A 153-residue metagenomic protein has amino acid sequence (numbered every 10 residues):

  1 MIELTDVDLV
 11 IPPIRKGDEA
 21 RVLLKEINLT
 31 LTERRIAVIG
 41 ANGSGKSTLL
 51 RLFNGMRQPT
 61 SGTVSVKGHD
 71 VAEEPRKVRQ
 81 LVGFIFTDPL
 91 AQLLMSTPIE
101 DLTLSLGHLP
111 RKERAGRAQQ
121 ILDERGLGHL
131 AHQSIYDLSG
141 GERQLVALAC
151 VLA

Functional and structural regions predicted by a protein language model:
M1-L4, L9-E26, T32, E74-P75 (+1 more regions): A short, flexible loop at the N-terminus of ABC-type nucleotide-binding domains that lies
I39-A41: The feature captures the beta-strand-to-loop junction immediately N-terminal to the Walker
N54: Helix-to-loop junction immediately C-terminal to a conserved catalytic motif
G62-A72, V78: Conserved ABC transporter NBD signature motif
K112-L130: Conserved ABC ATPase "signature" region
S134-L138, E142: Conserved ABC ATPase signature
L148: Hydrophobic anchor residue at the start of the ABC signature
